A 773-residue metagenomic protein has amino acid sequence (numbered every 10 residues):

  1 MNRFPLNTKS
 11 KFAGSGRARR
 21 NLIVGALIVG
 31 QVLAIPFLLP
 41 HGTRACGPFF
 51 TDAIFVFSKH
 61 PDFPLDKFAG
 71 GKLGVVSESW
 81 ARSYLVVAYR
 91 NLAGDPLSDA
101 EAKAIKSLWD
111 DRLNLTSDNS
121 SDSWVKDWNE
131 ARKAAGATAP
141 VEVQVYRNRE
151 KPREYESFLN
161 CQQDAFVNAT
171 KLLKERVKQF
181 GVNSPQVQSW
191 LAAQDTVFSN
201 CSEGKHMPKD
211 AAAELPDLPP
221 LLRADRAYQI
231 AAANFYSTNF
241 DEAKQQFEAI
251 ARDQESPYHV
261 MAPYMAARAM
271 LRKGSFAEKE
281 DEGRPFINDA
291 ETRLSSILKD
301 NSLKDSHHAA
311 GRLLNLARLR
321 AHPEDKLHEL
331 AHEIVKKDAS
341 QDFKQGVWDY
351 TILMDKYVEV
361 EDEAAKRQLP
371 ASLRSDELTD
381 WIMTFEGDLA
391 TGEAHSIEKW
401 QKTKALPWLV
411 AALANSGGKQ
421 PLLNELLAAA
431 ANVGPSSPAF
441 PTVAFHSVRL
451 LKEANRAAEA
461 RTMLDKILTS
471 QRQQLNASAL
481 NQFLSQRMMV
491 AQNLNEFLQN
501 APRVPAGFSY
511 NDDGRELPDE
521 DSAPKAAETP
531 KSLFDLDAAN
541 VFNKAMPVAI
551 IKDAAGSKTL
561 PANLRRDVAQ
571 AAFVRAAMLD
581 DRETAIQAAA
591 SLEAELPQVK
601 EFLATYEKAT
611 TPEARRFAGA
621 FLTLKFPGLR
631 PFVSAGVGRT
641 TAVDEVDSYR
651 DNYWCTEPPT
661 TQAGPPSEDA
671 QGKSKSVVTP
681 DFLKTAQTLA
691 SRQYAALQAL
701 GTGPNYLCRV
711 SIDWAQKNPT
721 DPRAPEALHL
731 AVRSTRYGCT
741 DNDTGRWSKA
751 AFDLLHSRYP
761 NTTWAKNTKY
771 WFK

Functional and structural regions predicted by a protein language model:
M1-R20: N-terminal secretory signal peptides that target proteins for export/translocation
G25-F37: Bacterial N-terminal signal peptides
V32, T43-R44: Cleavable N-terminal signal peptides
R44-E248, Y258-M265, M270-K773: Extracytoplasmic/secretory-pathway proteins
A251: The catalytic "switch" region of P-loop NTPases
